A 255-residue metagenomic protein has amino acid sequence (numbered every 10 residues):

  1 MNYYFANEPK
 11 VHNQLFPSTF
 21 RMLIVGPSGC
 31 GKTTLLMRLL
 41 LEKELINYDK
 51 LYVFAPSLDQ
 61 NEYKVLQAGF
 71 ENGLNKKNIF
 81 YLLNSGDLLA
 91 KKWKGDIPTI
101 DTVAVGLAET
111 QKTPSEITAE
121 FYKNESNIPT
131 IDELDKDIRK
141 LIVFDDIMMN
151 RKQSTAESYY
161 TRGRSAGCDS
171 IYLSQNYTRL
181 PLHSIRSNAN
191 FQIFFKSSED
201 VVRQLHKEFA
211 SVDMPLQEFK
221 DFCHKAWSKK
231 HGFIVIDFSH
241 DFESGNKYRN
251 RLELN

Functional and structural regions predicted by a protein language model:
M1-F16, M37: Pre-Walker A adenine-sensing motif
E8-P9, F20-I46, P56-K64, N84-Q217: Conserved P-loop NTPase motor cores
L51: An amphipathic, basic-hydrophobic helix/alpha-beta surface used to engage anionic, phosphate-rich ligands or surfaces
E62-G73: Short, aromatic/basic amphipathic alpha-helical patches
F70-E71, E253-N255: Short, flexible N-terminal segments of the mature chain
E71-D87: Short acidic-hydrophobic, aromatic-tinged amphipathic segments that line or gate anion-handling sites
D213-L254: Conserved AAA+ ATPase small/helical "lid" subdomain
